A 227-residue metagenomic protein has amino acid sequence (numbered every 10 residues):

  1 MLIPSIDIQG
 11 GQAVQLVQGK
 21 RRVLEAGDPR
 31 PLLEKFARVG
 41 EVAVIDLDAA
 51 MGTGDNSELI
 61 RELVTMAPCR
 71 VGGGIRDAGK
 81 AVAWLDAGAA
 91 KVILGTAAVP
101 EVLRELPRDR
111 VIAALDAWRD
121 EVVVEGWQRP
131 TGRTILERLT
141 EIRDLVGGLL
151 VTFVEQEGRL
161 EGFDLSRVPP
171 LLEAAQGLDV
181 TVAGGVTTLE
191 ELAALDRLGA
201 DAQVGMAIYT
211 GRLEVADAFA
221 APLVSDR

Functional and structural regions predicted by a protein language model:
D7, V42, W84, A113 (+4 more regions): Conserved, mostly hydrophobic/aromatic
I8-R22, A89-E157: Conserved anion-binding
Q18-F36: Short catalytic helix/loop segments, enriched in acidic residues and glycine and frequently bearing histidine
E25-G27, G54-R61, Q128-E137, E161-P170: Charged helix-capping and loop-helix junction motifs
V39-E41, A89, V146, G199-A200: A structural motif
V42-A50, P68-G79, A83, A90-P100 (+3 more regions): Catalytic beta/alpha-barrel core
E58-I60, V64-L94, E101-L103, L165-V204 (+1 more regions): Catalytic cores of alpha/beta
E101-A113, D196-R227: C-terminal helical cap(s) of enzyme catalytic domains, especially alpha/beta-barrels
